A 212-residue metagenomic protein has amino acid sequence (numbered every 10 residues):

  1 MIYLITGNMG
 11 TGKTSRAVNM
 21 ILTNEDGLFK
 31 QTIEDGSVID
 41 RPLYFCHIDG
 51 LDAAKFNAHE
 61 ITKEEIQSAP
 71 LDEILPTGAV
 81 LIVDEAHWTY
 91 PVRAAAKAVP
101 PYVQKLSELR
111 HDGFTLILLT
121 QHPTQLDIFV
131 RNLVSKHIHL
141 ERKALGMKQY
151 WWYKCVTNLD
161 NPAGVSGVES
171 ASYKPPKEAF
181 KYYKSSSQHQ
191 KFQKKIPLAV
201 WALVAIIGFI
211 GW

Functional and structural regions predicted by a protein language model:
M1-E178: Cytosolic/nucleoplasmic/matrix-facing N-terminal domains/tails of membrane-anchored or organelle-targeted proteins
E178-W212: C-terminal single-pass membrane-anchor helix
